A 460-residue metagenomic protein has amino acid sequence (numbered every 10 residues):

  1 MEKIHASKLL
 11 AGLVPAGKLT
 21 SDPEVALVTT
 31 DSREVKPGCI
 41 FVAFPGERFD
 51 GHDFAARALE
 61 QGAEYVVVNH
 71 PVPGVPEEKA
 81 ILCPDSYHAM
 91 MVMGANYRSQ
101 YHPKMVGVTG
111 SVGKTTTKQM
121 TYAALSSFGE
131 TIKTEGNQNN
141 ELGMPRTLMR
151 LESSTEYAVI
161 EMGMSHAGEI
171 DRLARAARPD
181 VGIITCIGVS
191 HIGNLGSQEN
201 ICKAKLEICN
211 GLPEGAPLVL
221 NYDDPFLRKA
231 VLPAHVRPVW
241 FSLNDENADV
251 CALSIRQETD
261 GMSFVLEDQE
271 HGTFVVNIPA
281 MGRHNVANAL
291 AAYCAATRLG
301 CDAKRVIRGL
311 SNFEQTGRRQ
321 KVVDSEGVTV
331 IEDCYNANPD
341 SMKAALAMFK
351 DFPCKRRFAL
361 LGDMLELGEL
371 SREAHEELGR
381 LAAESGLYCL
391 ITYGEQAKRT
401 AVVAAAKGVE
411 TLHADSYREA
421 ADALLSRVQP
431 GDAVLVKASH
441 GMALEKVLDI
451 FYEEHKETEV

Functional and structural regions predicted by a protein language model:
M1-V92, F352-C354, R380-L381, S385-E395: N-terminal leader/targeting and accessory segments in enzymes
K8, A89-Y222, F226-A234, S426 (+1 more regions): Phosphate-binding loop of NTP-binding sites
L9, C39, A58, M93 (+13 more regions): Residue-level signal for inorganic ion chemistry
G46-F49, Q315-R318, C334, N338-K407 (+1 more regions): Active-site beta-alpha connecting loops in nucleotide-dependent enzymes
V68, P73-E77, I183-V330, C354-K355 (+3 more regions): Acidic, Mg2+-coordinating active-site environments of NTP-dependent enzymes
I81-D85, T411-A420: Short acidic-hydrophobic, aromatic-tinged amphipathic segments that line or gate anion-handling sites
V108, G317-R319, G441-D449, V460: ATP-dependent carboxylate/acyl-activation modules
